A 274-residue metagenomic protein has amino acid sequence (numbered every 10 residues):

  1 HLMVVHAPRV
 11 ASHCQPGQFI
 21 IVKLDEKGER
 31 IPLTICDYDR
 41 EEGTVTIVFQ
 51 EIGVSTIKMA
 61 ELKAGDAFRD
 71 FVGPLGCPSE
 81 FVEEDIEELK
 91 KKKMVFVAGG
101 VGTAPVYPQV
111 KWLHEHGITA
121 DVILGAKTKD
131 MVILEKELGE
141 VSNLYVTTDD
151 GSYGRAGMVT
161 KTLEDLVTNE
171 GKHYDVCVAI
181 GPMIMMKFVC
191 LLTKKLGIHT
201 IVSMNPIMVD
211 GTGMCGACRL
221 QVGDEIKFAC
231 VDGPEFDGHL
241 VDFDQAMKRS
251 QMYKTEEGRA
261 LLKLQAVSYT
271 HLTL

Functional and structural regions predicted by a protein language model:
H1-D66: Ferredoxin-reductase
V22, D70-F71, L220: A generic structural signal for residues embedded in beta-strands
D25, G73-P74, G223: Short, surface-exposed secondary-structure boundary micro-motifs
G28-I35, L75-E83, C230: Short, Lys/Arg- and Gly-enriched loop/turn segments at beta-strand edges
I57-I207: FNR/FR-type flavoprotein reductase catalytic core
P206-P234: Local cysteine-cluster metal-coordination motifs and their immediate loop/turn environment, predominantly Fe-S cluster
I226-Y269: C-terminal functional extensions of proteins
T270-L274: Conserved small/polar residues in nucleotide/adenosyl-binding loops
